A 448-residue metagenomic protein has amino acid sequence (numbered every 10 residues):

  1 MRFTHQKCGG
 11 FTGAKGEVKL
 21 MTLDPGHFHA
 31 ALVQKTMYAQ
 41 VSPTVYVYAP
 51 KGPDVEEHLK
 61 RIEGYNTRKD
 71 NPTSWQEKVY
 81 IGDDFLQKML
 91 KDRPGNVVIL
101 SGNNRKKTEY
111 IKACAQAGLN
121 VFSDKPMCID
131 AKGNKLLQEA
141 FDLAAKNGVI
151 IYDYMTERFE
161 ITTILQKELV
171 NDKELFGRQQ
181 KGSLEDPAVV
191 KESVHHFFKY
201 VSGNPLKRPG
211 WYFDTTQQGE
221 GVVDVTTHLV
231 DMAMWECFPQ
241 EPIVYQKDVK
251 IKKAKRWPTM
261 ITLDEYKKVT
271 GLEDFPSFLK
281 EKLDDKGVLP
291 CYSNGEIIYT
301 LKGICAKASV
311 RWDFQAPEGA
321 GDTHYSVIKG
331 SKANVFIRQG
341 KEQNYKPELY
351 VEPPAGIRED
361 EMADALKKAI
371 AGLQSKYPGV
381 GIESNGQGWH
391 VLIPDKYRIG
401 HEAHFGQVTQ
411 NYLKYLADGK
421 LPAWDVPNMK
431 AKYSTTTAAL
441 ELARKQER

Functional and structural regions predicted by a protein language model:
F3-L119, K132-Y152, A417: N-terminal glycine-/serine-/threonine-rich beta1-alpha1-beta2 phosphate-ribose binding loop of Rossmann-like
G10, C128-P205: A contiguous active-site-proximal alpha/beta segment in oxidoreductase catalytic domains
P53, R105-T108, K112, K135 (+4 more regions): A structural signal for well-ordered alpha-helical segments within the folded catalytic domains of diverse enzymes
N66-K88, G177-K191, V244-K250: Short mixed-charge
D92-G95, R208-T216, G388-D395, D418: Short glycine/proline-rich turn/loop motifs
G118, D124-P126: Short helix/strand-capping hinge loops at secondary-structure junctions that flank key functional elements
G203-G321: Rossmann-like dinucleotide-binding domain that binds NAD(P)(H)
D224, L229, A233-M234, E241-Q246 (+3 more regions): C-terminal helical cap and adjacent loop that interface with cofactors, partners, or active-site loops
